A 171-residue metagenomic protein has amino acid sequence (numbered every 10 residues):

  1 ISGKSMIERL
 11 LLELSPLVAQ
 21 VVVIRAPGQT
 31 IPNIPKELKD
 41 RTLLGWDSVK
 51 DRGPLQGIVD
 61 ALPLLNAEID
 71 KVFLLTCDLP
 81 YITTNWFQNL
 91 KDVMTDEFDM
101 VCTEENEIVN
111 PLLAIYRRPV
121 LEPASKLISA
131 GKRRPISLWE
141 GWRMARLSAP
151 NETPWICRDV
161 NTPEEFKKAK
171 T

Functional and structural regions predicted by a protein language model:
I1-K132, E140-I156, P163-E164: Nucleotide and nucleotide-moiety/phosphate-recognizing core
